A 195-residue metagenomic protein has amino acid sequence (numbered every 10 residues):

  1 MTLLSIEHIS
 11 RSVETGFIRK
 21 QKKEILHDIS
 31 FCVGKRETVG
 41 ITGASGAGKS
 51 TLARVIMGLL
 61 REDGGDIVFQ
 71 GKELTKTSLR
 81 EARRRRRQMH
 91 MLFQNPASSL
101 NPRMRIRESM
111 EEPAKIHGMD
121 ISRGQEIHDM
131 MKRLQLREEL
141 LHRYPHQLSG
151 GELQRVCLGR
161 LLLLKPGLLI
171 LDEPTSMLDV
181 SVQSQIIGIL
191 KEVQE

Functional and structural regions predicted by a protein language model:
I18-K20, L74-H90, I116: ABC ATPase NBD coupling module
T42-A44: The feature captures the beta-strand-to-loop junction immediately N-terminal to the Walker
M57: Helix-to-loop junction immediately C-terminal to a conserved catalytic motif
G65-E73: Conserved ABC transporter NBD signature motif
S122-E139, L190-E192: Conserved ABC ATPase "signature" region
Y144-L148, E152: Conserved ABC ATPase signature
L163-G167: A short, proline-enriched helix->beta-strand linker immediately N-terminal to the Walker B motif in ABC-type P-loop
